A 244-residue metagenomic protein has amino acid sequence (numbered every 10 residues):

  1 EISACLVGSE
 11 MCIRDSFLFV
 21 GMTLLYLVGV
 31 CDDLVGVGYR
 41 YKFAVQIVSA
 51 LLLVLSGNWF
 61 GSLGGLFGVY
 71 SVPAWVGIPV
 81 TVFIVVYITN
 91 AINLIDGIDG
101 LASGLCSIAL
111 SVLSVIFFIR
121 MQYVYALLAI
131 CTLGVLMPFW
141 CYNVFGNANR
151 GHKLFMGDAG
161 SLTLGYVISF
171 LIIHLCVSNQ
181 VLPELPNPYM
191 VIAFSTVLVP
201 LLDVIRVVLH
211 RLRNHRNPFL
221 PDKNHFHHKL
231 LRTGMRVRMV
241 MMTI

Functional and structural regions predicted by a protein language model:
E1-G8, I13: Single conserved hydrophobic/aromatic residue that forms the stacking wall/gate of nucleotide- or nucleobase-binding
A4, T23-L27, V45, S49-F60 (+2 more regions): Membrane-embedded alpha-helical core segments of multi-pass
S9-E10, C31-V37, V54-F67, C176-N179: Transmembrane alpha-helix boundary signature
D15-T23, L27, A102-I244: Alpha-helical transmembrane segments
S16, S71-T81: Membrane-interfacial loop-to-helix junctions in multi-pass transporters
S16-I47: Hydrophobic alpha-helical hairpins/lids featuring a short glycine-rich hinge
L52-S62, M137, I168, I172: Proline-centered turn/helix-capping motifs that create local helix->coil transitions or kinks
